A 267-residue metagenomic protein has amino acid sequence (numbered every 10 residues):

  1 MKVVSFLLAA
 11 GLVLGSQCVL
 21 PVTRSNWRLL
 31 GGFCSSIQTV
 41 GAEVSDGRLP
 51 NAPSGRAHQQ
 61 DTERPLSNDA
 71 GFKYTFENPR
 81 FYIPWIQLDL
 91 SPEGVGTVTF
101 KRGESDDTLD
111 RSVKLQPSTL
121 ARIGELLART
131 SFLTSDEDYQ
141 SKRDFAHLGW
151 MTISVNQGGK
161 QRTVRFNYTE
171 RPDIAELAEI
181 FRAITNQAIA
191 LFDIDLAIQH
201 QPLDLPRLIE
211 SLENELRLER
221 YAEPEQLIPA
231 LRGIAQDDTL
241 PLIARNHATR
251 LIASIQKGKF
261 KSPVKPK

Functional and structural regions predicted by a protein language model:
M1-L7, N26: Bacterial N-terminal signal peptides that target proteins for export
L7-S16: Bacterial N-terminal signal peptides
P21, N26-N78, D136-K267: Short, well-ordered, aromatic-rich surface patches in folded extracellular/luminal domains
D61-D106: N-terminal secretory signal peptides
F81, V95, S105, L120 (+2 more regions): Generic "edge-of-domain/loop-turn" microfeature
W85-L90, T108-L115, K160-E170: Short amphipathic beta-strand/extended segments with alternating polar/hydrophobic composition
V95-R111, E210-N214, I228-R232: Acidic/histidine-rich, surface-exposed loop or edge segments in extracytoplasmic proteins
T99-S135: A short-motif feature that recognizes glycine-rich, charge-decorated loops that bind or process nucleotide phosphates
